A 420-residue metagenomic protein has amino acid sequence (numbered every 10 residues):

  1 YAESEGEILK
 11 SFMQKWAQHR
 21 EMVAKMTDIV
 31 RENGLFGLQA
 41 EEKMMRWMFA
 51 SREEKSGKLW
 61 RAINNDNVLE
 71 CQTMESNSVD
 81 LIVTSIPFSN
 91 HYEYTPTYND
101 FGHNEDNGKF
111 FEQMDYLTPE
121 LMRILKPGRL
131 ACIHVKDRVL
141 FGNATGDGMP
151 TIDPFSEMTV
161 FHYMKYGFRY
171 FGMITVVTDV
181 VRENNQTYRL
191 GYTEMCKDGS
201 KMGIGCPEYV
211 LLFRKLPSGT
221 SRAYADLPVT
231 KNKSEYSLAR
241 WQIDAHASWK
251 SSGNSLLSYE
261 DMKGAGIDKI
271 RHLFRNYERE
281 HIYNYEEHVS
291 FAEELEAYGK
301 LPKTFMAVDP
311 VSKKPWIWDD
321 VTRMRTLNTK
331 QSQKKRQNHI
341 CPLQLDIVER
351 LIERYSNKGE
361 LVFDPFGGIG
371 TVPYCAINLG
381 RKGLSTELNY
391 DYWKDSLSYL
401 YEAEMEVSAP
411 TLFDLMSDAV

Functional and structural regions predicted by a protein language model:
Y1-W47: A conserved SF2-helicase RecA2
S11, D391-E402: Short alpha-helix adjacent to the SAM-binding motif of class I
M13-W16, P150-T151, R189-G191, Y401-E404: Short, hinge-like loop/turn segments at secondary-structure boundaries
R20-A24, P87-N90, Y94, E404 (+1 more regions): Short amphipathic alpha-helical interaction/hinge segments
A24-N33, A223-P228, V407-M416: Short, flexible loop/turn segments with low-complexity composition
R31-L38, T230-A239, S417-V420: Amphipathic alpha-helical surface "interface" segments used for docking/oligomerization or membrane association within
M48-E70, S398-V420: S-adenosyl-L-methionine
G57-D395: Core catalytic lobe of class I
